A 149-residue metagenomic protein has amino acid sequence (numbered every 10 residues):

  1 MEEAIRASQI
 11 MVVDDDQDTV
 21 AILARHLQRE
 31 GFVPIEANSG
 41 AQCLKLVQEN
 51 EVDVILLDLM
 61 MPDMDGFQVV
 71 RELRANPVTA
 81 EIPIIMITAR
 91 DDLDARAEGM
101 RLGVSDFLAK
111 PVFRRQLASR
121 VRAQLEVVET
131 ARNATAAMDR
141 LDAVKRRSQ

Functional and structural regions predicted by a protein language model:
M1-M11, V128, R132, A136-Q149: Non-catalytic signal-transmission and effector/linker regions of two-component phosphorelay proteins
A21-R29: Charged docking surfaces used in two-component/phosphorelay signaling
N50-L57: Active-site beta3 strand of CheY-like receiver
M61: Receiver (REC) domain active-site loop signature in two-component systems and cognate sites in sensor histidine kinases
L108, V112-V121, L125: C-terminal output helix
